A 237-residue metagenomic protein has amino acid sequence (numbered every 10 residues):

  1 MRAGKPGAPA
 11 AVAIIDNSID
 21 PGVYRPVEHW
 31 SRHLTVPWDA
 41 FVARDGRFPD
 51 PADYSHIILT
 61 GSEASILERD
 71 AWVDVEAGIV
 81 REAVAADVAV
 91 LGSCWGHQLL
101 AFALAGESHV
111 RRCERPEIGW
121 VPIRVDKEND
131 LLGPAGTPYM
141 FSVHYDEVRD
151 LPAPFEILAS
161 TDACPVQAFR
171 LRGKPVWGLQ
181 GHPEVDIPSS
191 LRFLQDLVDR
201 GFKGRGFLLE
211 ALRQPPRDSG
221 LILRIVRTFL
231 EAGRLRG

Functional and structural regions predicted by a protein language model:
M1-A86, F202-G237: N-terminal beta1-alpha1 cap of cysteine-dependent amidohydrolase-like domains
A13-I15, D39-F41, I58, L91 (+3 more regions): Hydrophobic/aromatic beta-strand patches that form the interior of the parallel beta-sheet core in alpha/beta enzyme
V23-Y24, R69, S93, D150-L151 (+1 more regions): Alpha-helix N-cap/helix-start motif
V27-W30, Y54, A71-D74, L104-S108 (+2 more regions): Short, glycine/charged-enriched secondary-structure capping and boundary segments
V42, A64, G96, D146 (+1 more regions): Catalytic metal-binding/acid-base residues of hydrolase active sites
T60-K127: Cysteine-nucleophile active-site neighborhood
L104-P188: Pocket-forming structural segment of enzyme catalytic cores
E156-L158, C164-G237: C-terminal and late-domain segments of enzyme folds
